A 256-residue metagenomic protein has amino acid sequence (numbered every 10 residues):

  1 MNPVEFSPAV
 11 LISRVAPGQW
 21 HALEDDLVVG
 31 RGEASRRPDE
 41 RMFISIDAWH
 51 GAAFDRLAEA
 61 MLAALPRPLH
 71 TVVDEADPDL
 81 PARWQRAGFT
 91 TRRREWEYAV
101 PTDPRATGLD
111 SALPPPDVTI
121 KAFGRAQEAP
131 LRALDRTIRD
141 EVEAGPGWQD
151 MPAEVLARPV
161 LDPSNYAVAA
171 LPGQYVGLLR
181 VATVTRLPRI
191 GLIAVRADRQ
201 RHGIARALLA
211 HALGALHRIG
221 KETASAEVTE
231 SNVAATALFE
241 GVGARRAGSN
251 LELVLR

Functional and structural regions predicted by a protein language model:
N2-L65, H70-E75, V176-P188, R196: Conserved donor-binding loop and adjoining core beta-sheet/short helix segment in diverse acyl/aminoacyl transferases
P3-P8, D110-P188: Flexible, substrate/cofactor-facing loop regions flanked by secondary structure within enzyme catalytic domains
P17-Q19, R93-E97, S164-Y166, A247-E252: Short hydrophobic/aromatic beta-strand or adjacent loop that forms the aromatic wall/cage of a ligand/substrate-binding
A48-D117, E252-L255: Acyl-donor-binding surface of acyltransferase catalytic domains
G51-A64, V195, R201-R218, T236-G241: Conserved acetyl-CoA-binding loop-helix of GNAT-fold acetyltransferases
E75-R94, H202, R206, E230-G248: Conserved active-site alpha-helix within GNAT-family acetyltransferase domains
I193-V195, V228: Hydrophobic adenine-recognition pocket in adenosine-nucleotide-binding enzymes
H211-R256: Hydrophilic extracytoplasmic domains
